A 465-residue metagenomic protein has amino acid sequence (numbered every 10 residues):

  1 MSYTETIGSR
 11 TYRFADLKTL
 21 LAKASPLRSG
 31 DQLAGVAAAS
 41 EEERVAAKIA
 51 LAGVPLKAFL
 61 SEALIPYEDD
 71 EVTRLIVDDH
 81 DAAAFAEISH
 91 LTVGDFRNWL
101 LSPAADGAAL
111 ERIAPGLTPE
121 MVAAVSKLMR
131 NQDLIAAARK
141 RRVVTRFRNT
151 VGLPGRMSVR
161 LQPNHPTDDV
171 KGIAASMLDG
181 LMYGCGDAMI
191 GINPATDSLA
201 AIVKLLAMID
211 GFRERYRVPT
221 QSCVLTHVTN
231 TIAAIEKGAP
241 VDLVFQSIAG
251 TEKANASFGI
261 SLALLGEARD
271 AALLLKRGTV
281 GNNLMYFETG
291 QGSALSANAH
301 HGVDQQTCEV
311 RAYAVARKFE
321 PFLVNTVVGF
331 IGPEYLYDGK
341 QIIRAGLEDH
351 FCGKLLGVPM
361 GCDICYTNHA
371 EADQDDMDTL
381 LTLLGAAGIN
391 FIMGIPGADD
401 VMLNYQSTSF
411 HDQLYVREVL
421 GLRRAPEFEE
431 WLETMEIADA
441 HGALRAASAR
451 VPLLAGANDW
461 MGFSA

Functional and structural regions predicted by a protein language model:
S2-A174, M182, M189-A465: Anaerobic metallocofactor- and corrinoid-dependent redox/one-carbon enzyme cores, especially those from methanogenesis
